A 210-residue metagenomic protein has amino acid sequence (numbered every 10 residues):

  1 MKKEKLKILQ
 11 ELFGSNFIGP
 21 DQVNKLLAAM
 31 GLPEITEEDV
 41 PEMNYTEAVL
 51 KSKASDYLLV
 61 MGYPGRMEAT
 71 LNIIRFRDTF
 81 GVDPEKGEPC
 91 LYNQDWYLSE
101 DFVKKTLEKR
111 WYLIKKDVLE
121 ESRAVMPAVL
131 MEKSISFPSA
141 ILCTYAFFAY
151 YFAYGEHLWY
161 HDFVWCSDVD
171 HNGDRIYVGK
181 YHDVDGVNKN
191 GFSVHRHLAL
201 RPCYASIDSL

Functional and structural regions predicted by a protein language model:
M1-S136, L142-L210: A binding-site-centric feature that preferentially detects glycan-recognition modules on secreted/surface proteins
